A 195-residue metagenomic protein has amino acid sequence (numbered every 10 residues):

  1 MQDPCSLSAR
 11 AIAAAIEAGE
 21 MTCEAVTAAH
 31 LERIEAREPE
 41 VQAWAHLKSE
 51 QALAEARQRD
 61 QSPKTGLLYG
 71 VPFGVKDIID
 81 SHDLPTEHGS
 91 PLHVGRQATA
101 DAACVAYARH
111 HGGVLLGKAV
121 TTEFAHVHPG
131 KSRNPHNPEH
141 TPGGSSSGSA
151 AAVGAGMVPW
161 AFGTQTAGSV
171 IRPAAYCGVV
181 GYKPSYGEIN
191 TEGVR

Functional and structural regions predicted by a protein language model:
M1-Q51: An N-terminal boundary/leader segment
I12-I16, A56, S149: Generic hydrophobic alpha-helical segments
I16-E17, I34, R59-P63, V153: Hydrophobic residues in alpha-helical segments
H30, A52, K76, A108 (+1 more regions): Conserved hydrophobic/aromatic pocket- or pore-lining residues that grip, position, or stack substrates in active sites
W44-A45, L67-L68, P72-G74, V114 (+1 more regions): Short, conserved beta-strand segments within well-ordered enzyme catalytic domains that often line or immediately flank
E50-R57, G112-G113: Long amphipathic alpha-helix in the N-terminal Rossmann-like dinucleotide-binding domain of NAD(P)-dependent
L67-C104: Enzymes and membrane/adaptor proteins characterized by extended Gly/Ser/Thr/Asp/Glu-rich, aromatic-dotted
A100-R195: Short glycine/serine-rich loop segments
